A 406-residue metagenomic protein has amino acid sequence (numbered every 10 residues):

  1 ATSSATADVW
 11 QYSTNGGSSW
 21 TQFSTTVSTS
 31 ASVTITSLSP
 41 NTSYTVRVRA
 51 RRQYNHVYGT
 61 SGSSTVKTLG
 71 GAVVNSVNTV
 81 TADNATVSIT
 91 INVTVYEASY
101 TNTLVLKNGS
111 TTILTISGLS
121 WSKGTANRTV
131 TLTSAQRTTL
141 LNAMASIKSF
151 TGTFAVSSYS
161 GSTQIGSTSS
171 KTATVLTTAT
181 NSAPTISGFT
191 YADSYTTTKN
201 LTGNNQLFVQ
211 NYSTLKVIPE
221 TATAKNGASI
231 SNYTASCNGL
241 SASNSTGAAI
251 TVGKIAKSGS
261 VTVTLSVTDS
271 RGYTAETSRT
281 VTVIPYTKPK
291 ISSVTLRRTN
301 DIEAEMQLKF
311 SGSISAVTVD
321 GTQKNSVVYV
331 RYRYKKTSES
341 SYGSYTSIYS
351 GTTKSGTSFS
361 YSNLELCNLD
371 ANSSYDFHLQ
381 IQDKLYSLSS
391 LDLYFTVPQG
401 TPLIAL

Functional and structural regions predicted by a protein language model:
A1-G16, T94-T112, F208-T234, S313-G343: Solvent-exposed loop/turn segments flanking beta-strands in beta-repeat/beta-sandwich domains
Q22-T29, L119-S122, G239-A248, I348-S358: Short beta-strand segments within Ig-like beta-sandwich modules, predominantly Fibronectin type-III
A31-V33, A126-V130, A248-T251, T357-F359 (+1 more regions): Short strand-edge motifs at loop-to-beta-strand transitions and within beta-strands of extracellular beta-rich domains
I35-S43, S134-T151, T251-S260, N363-S374: Surface-exposed, short loops/turns at beta-strand junctions within beta-sandwich domains
L38-H56, G152-G161, G259-R271, S373-L385: Beta-strand-rich modules
Y54-G70, G166-S170, Y273-T277, S387-G400: Extracellular fibronectin type III
T68-V74, T174-I186, V283-I291, V397-I404: Extracellular interdomain linker/stem segments of modular secreted and single-pass surface proteins
N78-T86, D193-T214, R297-M306: Short, solvent-exposed loop/linker segments at the N-terminal edge of repeated beta-sheet extracellular domains
